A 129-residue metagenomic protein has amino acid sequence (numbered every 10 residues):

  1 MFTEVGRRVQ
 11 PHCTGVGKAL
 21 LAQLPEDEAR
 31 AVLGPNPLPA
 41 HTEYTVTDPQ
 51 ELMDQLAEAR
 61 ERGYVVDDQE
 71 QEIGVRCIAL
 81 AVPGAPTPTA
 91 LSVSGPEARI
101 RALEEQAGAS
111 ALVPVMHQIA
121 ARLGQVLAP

Functional and structural regions predicted by a protein language model:
M1-P35: Amphipathic alpha-helical effector-binding/dimerization core of metabolite-sensing transcriptional regulators
K18, H41, R101: Generic anion/oxyanion-binding catalytic loop in active/binding sites
L21, P25, V113, H117-A128: Short amphipathic alpha-helical signal-transduction/dimerization elements
A29, P37-L38, E61-V65, A121 (+1 more regions): Generic structural signal for secondary-structure transition and capping sites
P35-P37, G108: Short intrinsically disordered coil segments
H41-T42, I73: Intrinsically disordered, low-complexity polar/acidic regions
E43-T47: Glycine/GP-enriched mid-protein hinge/lid loop-to-helix segment characteristic of carbohydrate kinases
P49-Q118: Extended hydrophobic
